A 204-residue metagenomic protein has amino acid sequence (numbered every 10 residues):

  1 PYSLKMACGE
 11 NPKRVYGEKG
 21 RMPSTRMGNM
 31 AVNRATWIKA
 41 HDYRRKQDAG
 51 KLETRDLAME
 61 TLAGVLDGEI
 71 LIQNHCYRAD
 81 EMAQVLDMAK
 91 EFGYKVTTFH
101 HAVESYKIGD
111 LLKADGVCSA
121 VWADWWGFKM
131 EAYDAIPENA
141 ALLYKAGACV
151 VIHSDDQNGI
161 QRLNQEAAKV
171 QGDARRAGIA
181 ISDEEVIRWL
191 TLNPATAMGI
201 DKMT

Functional and structural regions predicted by a protein language model:
P1-T98: Polyanionic/metal-chelating signatures
A58, E81, S105, A135-I136: Amphipathic coiled-coil/heptad-repeat helices and related helical stalk/stem segments that mediate oligomerization
L71, K113, V117-T204: His/Asp/Glu-enriched, well-ordered alpha-helical/loop segment that forms or immediately abuts the divalent-metal
Y77, F99-H101, M130-E131, N158: Residues that cap or flank secondary-structure elements
A79-A83, A102-G109, G159-Q161: Active-site environment of divalent metal-dependent phosphoester hydrolases
L86-D87, S105-A120: Feature captures the catalytic cores and cofactor-binding loops of soluble hydro-lyases/lyases that act on carboxylate
Y94-H101, C118-A123: Short hydrophobic/aromatic-enriched beta-strand-loop microsegments
